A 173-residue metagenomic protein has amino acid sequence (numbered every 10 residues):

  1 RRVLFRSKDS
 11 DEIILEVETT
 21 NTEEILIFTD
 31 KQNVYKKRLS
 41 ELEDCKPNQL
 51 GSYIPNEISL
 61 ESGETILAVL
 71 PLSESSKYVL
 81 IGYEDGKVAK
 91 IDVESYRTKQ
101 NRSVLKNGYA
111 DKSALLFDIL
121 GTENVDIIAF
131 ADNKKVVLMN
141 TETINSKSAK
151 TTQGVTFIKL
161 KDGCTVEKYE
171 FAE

Functional and structural regions predicted by a protein language model:
R1-E173: Short, structured "edge-of-domain" segments at secondary-structure transitions
